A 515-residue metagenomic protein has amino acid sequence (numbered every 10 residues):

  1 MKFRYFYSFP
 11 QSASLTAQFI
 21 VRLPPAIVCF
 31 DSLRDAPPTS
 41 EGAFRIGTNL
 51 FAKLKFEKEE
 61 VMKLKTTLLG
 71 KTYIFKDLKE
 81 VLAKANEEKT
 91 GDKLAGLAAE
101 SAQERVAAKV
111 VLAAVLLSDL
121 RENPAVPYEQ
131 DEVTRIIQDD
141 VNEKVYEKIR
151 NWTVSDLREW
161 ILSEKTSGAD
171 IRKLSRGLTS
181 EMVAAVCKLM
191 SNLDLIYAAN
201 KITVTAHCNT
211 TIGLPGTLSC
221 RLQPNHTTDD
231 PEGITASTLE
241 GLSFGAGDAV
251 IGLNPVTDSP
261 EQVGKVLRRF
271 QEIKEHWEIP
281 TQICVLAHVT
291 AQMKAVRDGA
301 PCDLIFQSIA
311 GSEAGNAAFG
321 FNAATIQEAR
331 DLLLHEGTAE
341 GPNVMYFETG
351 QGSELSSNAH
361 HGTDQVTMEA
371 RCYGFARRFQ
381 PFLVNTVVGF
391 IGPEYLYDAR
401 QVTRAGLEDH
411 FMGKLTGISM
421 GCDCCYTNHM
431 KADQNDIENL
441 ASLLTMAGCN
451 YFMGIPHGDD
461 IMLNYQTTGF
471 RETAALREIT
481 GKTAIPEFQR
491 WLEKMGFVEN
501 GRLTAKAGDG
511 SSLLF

Functional and structural regions predicted by a protein language model:
V61-T203: Long, compositionally biased, glycine/small-hydrophobic-enriched stretches that function as flexible linkers, tethers
D92-A107, L112-V115, R176-E181, K188 (+4 more regions): Alpha/beta enzyme core
E129-V133, I202-H226, V344-N358, M420-C422: N-terminal small/glycine-rich loop or linker at the start of catalytic domains across soluble metabolic enzymes
L174-S175, V186, M190, V250-L267 (+2 more regions): Glycine-rich, proline-tolerant flexible connector loops at the mouths of alpha/beta enzymes
A198-N209, T257-F270, Q292, N316-A329: Active-site-adjacent beta->alpha loops and helix N-cap segments on the catalytic face of soluble alpha/beta enzymes
L218-G233, S356-D364, Y426-Q434: Active-site mouth loops of central-metabolism enzymes
L218-P224, A249-I251, T281-A287, L304-Q307 (+4 more regions): Hydrophobic faces of well-ordered beta-strands that scaffold small-molecule active sites in alpha/beta enzyme cores
C220, Q262-A287, E328-A339, T403-M420 (+1 more regions): Alpha-helix-loop-beta-strand connector modules within alpha/beta enzyme cores
